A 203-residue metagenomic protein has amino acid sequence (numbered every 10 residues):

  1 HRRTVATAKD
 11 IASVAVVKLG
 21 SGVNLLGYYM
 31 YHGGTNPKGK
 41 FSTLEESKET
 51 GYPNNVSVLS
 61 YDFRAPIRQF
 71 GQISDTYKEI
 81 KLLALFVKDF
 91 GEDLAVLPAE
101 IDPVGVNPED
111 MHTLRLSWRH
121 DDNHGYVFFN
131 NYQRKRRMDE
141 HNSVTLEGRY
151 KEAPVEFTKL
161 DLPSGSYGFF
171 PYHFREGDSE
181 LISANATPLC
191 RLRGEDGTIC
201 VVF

Functional and structural regions predicted by a protein language model:
H1, S13-F203: Carbohydrate-binding surfaces of carbohydrate-active enzymes
T7: Active-site beta-loop-alpha substructure in enzyme catalytic cores, prototypically the cysteine-centered nucleophile
